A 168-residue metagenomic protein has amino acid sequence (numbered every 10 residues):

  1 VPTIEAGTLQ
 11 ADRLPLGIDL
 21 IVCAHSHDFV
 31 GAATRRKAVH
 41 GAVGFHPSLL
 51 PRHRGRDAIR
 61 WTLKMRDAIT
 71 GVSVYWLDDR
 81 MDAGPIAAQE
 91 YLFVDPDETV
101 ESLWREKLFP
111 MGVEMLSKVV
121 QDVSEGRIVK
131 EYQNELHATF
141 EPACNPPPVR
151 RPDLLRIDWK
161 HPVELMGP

Functional and structural regions predicted by a protein language model:
E5-D12, L16-L77: Alpha-helical oligomerization interface recognition
D79-P168: Active-site-proximal loop/hinge segments within enzyme catalytic domains
